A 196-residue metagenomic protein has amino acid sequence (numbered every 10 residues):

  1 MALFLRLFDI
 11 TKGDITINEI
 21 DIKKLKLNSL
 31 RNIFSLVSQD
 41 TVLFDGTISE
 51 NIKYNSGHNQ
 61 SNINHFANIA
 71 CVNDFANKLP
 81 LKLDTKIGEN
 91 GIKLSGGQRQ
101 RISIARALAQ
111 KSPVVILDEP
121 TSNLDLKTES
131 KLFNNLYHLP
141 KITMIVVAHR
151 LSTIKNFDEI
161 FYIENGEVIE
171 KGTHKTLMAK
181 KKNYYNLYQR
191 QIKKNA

Functional and structural regions predicted by a protein language model:
A2-L7, R31-D40, I48-N51, F66-A70 (+1 more regions): ABC-family ATPase nucleotide-binding domain "signature/switch" substructure
L7-F8, I17: Conserved A-loop
G13-I20, L30: Conserved ABC transporter NBD signature motif
F44, I48-S49, N59: Beta-to-alpha transition at the N-cap of a short helix in the ABC ATPase nucleotide-binding domain, specifically
N55, F66-L79, Q191: ABC ATPase nucleotide-binding domain "signature
A179-A196: C-terminal boundary and immediately downstream tail of ABC-type ATPase nucleotide-binding domains
